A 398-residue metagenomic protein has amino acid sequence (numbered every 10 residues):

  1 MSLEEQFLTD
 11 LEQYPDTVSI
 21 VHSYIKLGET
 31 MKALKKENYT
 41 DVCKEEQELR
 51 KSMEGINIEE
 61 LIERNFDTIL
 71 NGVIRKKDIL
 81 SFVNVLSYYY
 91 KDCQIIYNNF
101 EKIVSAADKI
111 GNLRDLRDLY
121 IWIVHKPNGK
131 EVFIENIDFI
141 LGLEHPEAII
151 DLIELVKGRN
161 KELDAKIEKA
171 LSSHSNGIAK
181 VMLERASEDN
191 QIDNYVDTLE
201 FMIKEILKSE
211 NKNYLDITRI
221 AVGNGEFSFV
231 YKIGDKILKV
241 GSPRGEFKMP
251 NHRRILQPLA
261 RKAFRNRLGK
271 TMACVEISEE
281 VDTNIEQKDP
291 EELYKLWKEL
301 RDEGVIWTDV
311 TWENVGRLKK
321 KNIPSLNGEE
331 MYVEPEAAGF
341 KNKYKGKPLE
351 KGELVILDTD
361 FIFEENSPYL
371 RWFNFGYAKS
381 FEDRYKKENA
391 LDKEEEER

Functional and structural regions predicted by a protein language model:
S2-A179: Non-catalytic all-alpha helical scaffold/repeat segments
G177-I178, E184-G234: ATP-binding glycine-rich phosphate-binding loop
G223-H252: ATP-binding glycine-rich loop module of kinase domains
P243-H252, I285-L293, E365-W372: Active-site-adjacent loop/helix micro-motif of nuclease/hydrolase catalytic cores
R254-L293: Conserved structural core of kinase catalytic domains
E292, K298, D302-T308, G316-R398: C-lobe/activation-segment region of protein kinase-like
E313: Conserved protein-kinase catalytic-loop position immediately C-terminal to the HRD catalytic Asp
